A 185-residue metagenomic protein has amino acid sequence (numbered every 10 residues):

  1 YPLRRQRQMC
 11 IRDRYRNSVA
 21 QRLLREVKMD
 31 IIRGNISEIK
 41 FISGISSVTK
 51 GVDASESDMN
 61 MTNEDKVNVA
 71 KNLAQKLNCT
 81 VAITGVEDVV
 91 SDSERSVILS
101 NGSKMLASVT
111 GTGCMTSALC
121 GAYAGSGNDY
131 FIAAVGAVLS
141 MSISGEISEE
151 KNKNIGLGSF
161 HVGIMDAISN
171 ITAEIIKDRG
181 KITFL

Functional and structural regions predicted by a protein language model:
Y1-R7, I11: Single conserved hydrophobic/aromatic residue that forms the stacking wall/gate of nucleotide- or nucleobase-binding
R12-D13, V89, L106: Short, small-residue-enriched loops and turns at beta-alpha junctions that line or gate enzyme active sites
R16-S96: Conserved phosphate/ATP/ADP-binding segment of small-molecule kinases
S100-T110: Short pre-catalytic strand/loop immediately N-terminal to key active-site residues, enriched for Gly-Thr
T110, G121-F160: Conserved post-catalytic alpha-helical subdomain immediately downstream of the catalytic base and nucleotide-binding
G113-M115, L119: Gly/Ser/Thr-rich beta-alpha loop segments that engage phosphate groups in nucleotides
I143-L185: Charged C-terminal helix
